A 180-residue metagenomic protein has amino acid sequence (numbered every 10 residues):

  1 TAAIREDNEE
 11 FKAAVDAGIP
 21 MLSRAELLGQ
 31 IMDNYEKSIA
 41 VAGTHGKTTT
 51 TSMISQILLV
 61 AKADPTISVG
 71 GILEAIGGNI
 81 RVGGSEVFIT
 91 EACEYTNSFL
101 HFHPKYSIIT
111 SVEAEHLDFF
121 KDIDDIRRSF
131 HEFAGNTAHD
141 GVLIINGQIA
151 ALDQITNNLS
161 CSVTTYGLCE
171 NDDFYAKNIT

Functional and structural regions predicted by a protein language model:
A2-G147, A151-S162: Phosphate-binding loop of NTP-binding sites
T165-G167: N-terminal beta-hairpin/loop module of FHA
C169-D172: Glycine-/charge-enriched secondary-structure boundary and capping motifs
